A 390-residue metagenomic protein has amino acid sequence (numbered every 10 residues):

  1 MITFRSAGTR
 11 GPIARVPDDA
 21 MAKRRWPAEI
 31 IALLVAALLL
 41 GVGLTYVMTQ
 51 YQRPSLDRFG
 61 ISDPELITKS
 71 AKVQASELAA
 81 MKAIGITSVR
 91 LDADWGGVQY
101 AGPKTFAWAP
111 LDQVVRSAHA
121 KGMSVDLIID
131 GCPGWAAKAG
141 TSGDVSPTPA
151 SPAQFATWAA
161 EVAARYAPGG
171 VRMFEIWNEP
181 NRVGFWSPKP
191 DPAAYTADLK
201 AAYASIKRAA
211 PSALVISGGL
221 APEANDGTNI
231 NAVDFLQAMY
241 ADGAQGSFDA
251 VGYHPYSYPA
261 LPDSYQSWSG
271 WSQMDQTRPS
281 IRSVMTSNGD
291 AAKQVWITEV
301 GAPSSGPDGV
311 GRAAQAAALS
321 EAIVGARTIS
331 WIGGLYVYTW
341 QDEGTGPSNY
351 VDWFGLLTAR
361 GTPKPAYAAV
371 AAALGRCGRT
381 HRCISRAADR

Functional and structural regions predicted by a protein language model:
M21-A36: N-terminal Sec-pathway targeting helices
A37-V47: Hydrophobic alpha-helical membrane-insertion segments, chiefly the h-region of N-terminal signal peptides
Y46-T87, D92-D94: Boundary/entry segment of secreted carbohydrate-active catalytic domains
D57-D63, V89-L91, V125-I129, R172-I176 (+4 more regions): Hydrophobic faces of well-ordered beta-strands that scaffold small-molecule active sites in alpha/beta enzyme cores
T68-K82, Q154-A163, N229-A241, A316-I323: Short, acidic/polar
I84-N225, Y258, A291, E343-G346: Substrate-binding cleft and catalytic face of glycoside hydrolase catalytic domains, especially the flexible beta-alpha
A107, P180, P307-E321, G325 (+1 more regions): Aromatic-rich peripheral "rim/lid" segments of glycoside hydrolase catalytic domains that contact and position glycan
P152, A156, D191-A314, N349: Noncatalytic carbohydrate-binding groove/subsite architecture in carbohydrate-active enzymes
